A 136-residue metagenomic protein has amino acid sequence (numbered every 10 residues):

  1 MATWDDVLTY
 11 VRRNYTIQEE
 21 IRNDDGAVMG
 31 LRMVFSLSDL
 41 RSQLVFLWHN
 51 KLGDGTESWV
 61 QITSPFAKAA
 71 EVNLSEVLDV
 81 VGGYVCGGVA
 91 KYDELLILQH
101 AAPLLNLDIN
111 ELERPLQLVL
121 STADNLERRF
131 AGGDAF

Functional and structural regions predicted by a protein language model:
M1, A135-F136: C-terminal end-of-chain micro-motif
M1-S42, K91: Charge-rich, low-complexity N-terminal segments
T3, V7, A69-N73, E111-L118 (+1 more regions): Short amphipathic alpha-helical segments
F35, S64, H100-L104: Short beta-strand-to-loop capping motifs
L37-V60: Short, well-structured hydrophobic secondary-structure segments
G55-L95: Short, internal acidic amphipathic alpha-helical interface segments that mediate docking to partner proteins
C86-Q117, S121-A135: Well-ordered alpha/beta subsegment
